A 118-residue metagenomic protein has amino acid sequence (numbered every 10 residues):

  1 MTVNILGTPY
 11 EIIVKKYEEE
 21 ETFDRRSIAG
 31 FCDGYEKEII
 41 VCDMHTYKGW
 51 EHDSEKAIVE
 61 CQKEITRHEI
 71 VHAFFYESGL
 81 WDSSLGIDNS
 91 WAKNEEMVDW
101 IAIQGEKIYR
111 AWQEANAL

Functional and structural regions predicted by a protein language model:
M1, Q113-L118: Short intrinsically disordered terminal tails
M1-N4, K15-H52: Catalytic zinc-binding patch centered on the HExxH motif and its immediate surroundings that defines zinc-dependent
E11-I13: A sequence-level detector of short linear motifs
E21-R25, A57-R67: Phosphate-binding glycine-rich loops and adjacent basic patches that engage nucleotide phosphates, nucleic-acid
G49, K56-C61, Y76-E114: Post-HEXXH active-site segment of zinc metalloproteases
E64-Y76: Active-site recognition of the HExxH zinc-binding catalytic motif
